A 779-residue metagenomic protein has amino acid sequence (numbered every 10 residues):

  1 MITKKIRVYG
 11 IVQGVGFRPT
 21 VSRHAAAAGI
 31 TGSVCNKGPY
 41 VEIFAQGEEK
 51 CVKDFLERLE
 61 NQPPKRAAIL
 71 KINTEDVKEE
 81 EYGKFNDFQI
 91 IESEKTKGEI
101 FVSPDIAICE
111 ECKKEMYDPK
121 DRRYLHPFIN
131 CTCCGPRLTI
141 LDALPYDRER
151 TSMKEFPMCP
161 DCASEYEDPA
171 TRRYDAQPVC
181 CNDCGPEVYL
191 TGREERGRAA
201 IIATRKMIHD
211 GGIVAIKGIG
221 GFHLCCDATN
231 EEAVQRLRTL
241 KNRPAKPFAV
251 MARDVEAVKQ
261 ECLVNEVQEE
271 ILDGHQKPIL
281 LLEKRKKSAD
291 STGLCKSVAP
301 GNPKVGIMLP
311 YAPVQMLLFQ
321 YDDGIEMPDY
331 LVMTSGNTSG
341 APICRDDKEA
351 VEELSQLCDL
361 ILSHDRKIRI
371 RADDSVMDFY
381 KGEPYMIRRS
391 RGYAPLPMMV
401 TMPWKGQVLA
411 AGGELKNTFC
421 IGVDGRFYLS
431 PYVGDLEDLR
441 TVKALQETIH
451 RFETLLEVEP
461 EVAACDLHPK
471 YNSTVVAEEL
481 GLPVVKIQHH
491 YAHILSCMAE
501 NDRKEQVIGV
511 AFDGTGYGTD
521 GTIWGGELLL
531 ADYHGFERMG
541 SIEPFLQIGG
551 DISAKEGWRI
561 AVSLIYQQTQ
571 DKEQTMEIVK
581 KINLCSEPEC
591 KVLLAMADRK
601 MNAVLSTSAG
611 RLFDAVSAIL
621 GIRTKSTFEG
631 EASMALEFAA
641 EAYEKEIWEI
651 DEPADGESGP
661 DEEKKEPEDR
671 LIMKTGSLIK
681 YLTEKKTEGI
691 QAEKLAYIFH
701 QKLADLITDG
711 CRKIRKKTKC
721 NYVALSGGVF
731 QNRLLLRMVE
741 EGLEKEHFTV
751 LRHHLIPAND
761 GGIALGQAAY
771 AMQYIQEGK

Functional and structural regions predicted by a protein language model:
M1-P178, N182, Y189: Intrinsically disordered, low-complexity, mixed-charge
Q62, E165, D323, M327-M402 (+2 more regions): Internal gly/pro-rich beta-alpha loop/helix module that stabilizes soluble enzyme cofactors or their anionic handles
D76, C159, G221-K286: A phosphate-binding glycine/aspartate-rich beta-alpha loop in the early core of alpha/beta enzymes
P178, G185-E187, G413-R451, S563-C720 (+1 more regions): A contiguous, well-structured pocket-lining segment that forms one wall/lid of small-molecule binding clefts in soluble
A215, E457-P469, T718-V729: Short glycine-rich phosphate-binding loop at a beta-alpha junction
K259-V264, L317, I343-K348, D374-S375 (+2 more regions): Conserved phosphate-binding catalytic cores of ATP/NTP-utilizing and phosphoryl-transfer enzymes
D466, G481-H493, N721-A724, R733 (+1 more regions): Conserved phosphate-binding/catalytic loops in two-lobed NTP-binding clefts
Y491-F512, G516-G518, G557-Y566, Q701 (+1 more regions): Glycine-rich phosphate-binding/hydrolytic loop that grips phosphoryl groups
